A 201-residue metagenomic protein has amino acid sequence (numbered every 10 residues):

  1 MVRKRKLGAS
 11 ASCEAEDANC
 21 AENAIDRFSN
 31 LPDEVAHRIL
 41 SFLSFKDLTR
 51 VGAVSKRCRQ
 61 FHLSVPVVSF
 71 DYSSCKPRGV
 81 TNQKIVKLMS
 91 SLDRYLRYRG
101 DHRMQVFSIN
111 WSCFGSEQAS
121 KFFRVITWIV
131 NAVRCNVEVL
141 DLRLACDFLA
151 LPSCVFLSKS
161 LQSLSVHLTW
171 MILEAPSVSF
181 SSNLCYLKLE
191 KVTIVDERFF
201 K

Functional and structural regions predicted by a protein language model:
M1-A11: PEST-like, low-complexity acidic/proline-rich intrinsically disordered segments, predominantly at protein N-termini
V2, A18-K201: Leucine-rich repeat
